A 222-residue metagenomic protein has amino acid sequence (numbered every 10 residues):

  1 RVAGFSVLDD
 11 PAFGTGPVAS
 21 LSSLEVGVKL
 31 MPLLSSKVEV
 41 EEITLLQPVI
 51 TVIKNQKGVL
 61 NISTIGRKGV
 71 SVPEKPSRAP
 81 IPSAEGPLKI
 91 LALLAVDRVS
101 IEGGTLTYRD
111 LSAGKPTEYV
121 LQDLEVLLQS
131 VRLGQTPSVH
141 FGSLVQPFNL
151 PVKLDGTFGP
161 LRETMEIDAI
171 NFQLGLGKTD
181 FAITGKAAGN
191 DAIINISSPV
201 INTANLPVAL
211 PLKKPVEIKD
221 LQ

Functional and structural regions predicted by a protein language model:
A3-L128, G189-D220: Secondary-structure transition motifs
G4, G104, Q135-P137, L150 (+2 more regions): Flexible, solvent-exposed coil segments and beta strand-coil junctions, predominantly the extracellular/periplasmic
E39, D97, P137, F148 (+3 more regions): Outer-envelope beta-barrel architecture signal
Q122-S143: N-terminal glycine/threonine-rich, aromatic-flanked beta-hairpin/loop signature
F141, E166-F172: Transmembrane beta-strand segments that form the barrel wall of outer-membrane beta-barrel proteins
Q146-K153, G175-D180: Solvent-exposed loop/turn segments connecting transmembrane beta-strands in outer-membrane beta-barrel proteins
